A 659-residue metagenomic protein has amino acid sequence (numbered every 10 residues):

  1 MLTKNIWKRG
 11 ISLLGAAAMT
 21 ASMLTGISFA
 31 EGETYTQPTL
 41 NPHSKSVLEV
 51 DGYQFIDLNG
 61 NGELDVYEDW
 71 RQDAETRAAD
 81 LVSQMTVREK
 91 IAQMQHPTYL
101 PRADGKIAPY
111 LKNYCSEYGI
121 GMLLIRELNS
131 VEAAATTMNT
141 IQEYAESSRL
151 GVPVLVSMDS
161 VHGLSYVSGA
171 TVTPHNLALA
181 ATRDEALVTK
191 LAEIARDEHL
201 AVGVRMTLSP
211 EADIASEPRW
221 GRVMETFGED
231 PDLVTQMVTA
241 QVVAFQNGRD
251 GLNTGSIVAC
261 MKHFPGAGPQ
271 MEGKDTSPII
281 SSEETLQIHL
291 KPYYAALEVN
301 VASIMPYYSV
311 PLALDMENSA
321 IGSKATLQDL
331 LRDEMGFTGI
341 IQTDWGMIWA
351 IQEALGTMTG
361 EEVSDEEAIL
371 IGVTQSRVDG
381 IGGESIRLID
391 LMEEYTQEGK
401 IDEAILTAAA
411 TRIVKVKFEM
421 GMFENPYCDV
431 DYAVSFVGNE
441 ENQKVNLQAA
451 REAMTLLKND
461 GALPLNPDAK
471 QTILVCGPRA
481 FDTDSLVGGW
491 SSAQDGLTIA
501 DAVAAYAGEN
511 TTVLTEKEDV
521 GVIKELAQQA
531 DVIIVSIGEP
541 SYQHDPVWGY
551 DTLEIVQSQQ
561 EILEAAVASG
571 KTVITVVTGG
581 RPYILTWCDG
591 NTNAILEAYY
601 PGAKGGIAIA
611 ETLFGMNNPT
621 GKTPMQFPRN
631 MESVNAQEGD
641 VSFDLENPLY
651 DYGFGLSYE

Functional and structural regions predicted by a protein language model:
M1-L2, L24: Long, low-complexity, tandem-repeat intrinsically disordered regions
L2-L14: Bacterial N-terminal signal peptides that target proteins for export
I6, A30-E659: Glycoside hydrolase catalytic-domain context in secreted enzymes
R9-G10, T20, T36: Terminal low-complexity, poorly structured segments
I11-L13, S22-L24, L48: Extended, polar, solvent-exposed accessory "stalk/spacer" segments that flank core modules
G15-M23, L456-K458: Hydrophobic core
T20-L24, A530-I533: Compositionally biased non-globular segments, especially hydrophobic aliphatic-rich helices of signal peptides
A21-E33: Sec-dependent signal peptide cleavage junction
